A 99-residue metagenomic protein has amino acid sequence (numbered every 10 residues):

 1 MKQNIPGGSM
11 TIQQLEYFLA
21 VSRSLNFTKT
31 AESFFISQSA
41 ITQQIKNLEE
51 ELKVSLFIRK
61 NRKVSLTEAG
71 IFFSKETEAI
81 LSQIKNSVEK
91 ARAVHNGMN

Functional and structural regions predicted by a protein language model:
M1-M10: A detector for short, charged/polar N-terminal pre-domain segments
T11-Q14, Q38, G70, T77: The N-cap/first-turn positions of alpha helices within or immediately adjacent to helix-turn-helix DNA-binding domains
L19-S37: Short helix-boundary/capping micro-motifs
S33-F34, I45, L52, F73: Core residues of bacterial helix-turn-helix
E49-L66: A short LG(V/I)-centered, amphipathic sequence patch enriched for acidic residue(s) preceding the LG motif
A69-N86, V94: Short, solvent-exposed amphipathic helices
A93-N99: Interdomain hinge and pocket-entrance segments immediately C-terminal to HTH DNA-binding domains
